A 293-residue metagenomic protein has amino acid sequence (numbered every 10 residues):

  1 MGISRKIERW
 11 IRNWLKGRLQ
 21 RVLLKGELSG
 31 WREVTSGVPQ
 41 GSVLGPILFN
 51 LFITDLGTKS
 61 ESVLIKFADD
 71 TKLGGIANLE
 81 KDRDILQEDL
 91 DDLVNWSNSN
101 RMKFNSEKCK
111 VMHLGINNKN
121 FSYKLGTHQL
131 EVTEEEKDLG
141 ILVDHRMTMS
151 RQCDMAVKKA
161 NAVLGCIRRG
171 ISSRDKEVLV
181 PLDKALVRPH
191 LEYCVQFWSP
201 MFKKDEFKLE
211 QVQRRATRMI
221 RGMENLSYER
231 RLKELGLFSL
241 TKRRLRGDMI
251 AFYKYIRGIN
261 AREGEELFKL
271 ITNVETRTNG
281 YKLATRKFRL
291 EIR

Functional and structural regions predicted by a protein language model:
M1-R293: Hydrophobic/basic alpha-helical segments
